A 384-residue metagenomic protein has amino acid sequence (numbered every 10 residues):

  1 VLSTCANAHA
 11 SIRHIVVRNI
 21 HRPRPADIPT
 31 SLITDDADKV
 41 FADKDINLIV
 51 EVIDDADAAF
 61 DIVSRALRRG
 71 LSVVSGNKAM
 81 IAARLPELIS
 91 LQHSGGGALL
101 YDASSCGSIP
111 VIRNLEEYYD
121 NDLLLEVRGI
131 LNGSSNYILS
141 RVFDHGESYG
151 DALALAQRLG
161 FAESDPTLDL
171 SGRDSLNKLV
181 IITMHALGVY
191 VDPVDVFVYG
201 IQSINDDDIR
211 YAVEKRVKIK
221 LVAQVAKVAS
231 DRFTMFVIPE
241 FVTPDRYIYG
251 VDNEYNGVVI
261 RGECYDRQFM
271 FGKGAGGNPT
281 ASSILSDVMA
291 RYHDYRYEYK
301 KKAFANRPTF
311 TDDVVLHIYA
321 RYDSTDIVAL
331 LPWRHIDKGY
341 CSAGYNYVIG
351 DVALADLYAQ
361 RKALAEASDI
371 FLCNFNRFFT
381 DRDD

Functional and structural regions predicted by a protein language model:
V1-R68: N-terminal glycine-/serine-/threonine-rich beta1-alpha1-beta2 phosphate-ribose binding loop of Rossmann-like
H9, D169, Y190-V198, Y295-N306: Flexible, glycine/charged-enriched surface loops at secondary-structure junctions
T34-D35, E51, V74-G76, L99-A103 (+1 more regions): General beta-strand structural signal in soluble alpha/beta enzymes
I53-R69, G76-E117: Rossmann-fold NAD(P)-binding glycine/threonine-rich loop
E117-T183: Conserved anion/nucleotide-ligand pocket segment
E126-R128, N136-L139, F143, L155 (+2 more regions): Catalytic, metal-anchored helix/loop core of enzyme active sites in primary metabolism
L153-G250, Y255-G257, G276: Substrate-binding/catalytic subdomain of NAD(P)-dependent oxidoreductase enzymes
V288-D384: A conserved regulatory-domain signal marking ACT and ACT-like small-molecule sensing domains and adjacent regulatory
